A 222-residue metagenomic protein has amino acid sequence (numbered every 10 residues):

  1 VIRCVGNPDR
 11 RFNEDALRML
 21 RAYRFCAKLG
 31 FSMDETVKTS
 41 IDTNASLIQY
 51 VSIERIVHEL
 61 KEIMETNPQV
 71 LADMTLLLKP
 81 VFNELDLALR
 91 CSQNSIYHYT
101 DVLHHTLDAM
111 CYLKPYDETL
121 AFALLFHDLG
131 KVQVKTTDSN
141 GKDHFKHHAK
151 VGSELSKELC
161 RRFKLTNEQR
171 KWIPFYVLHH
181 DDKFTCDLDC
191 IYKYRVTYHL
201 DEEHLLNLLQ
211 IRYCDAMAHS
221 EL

Functional and structural regions predicted by a protein language model:
V1-D117, A121, L125, L129-D143 (+1 more regions): Glycine- and charge-enriched loop/helix tracts that form the active or gating conduit in phosphate/cation-handling
Y112-E221: Divalent metal-dependent catalytic cores for phosphoryl transfer on phosphate-bearing substrates
